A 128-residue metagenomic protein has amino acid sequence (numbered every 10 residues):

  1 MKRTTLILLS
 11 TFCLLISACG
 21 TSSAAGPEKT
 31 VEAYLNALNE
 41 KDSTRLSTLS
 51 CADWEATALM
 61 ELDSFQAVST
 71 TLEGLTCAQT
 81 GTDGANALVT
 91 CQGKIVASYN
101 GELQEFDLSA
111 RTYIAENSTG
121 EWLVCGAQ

Functional and structural regions predicted by a protein language model:
M1-T5: Positively charged n-region of N-terminal signal peptides that target proteins for export
T11-F12: Repetitive helical segments and hydrophobic/amphipathic motifs
L15-A18: C-terminal motif of bacterial Sec signal peptides marking the signal peptidase cleavage site
G20-S22: Bacterial signal peptide processing site
A24-V31, N39, Q104, L108: Solvent-exposed, acidic/flexible segments
K29, S43-L88, Q92, Y99-N100: Short solvent-exposed beta->alpha transition segments
Y34, L38-L46: Short helix-adjacent coil turns
G81-Q128: Exposed beta-sheet edge and beta->alpha loop/turn motif
